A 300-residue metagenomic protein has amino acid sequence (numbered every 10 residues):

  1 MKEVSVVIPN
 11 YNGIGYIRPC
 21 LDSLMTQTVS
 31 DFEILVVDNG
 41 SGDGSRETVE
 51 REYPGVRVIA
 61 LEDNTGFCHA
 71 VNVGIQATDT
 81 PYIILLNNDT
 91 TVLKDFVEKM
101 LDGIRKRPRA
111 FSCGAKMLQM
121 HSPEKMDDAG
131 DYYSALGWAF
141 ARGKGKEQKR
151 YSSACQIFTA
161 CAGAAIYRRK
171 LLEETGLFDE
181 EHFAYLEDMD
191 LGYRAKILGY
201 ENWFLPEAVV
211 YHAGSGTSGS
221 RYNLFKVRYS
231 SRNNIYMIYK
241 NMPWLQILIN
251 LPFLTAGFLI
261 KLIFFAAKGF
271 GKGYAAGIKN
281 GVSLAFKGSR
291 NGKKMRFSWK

Functional and structural regions predicted by a protein language model:
D22-D31: Short, acidic, metal-binding catalytic loop of nucleotide-sugar glycosyltransferases
S23, D38-E47, D63: A conserved acidic beta->alpha catalytic loop
L61-T78, N88, K99: Glycine-rich, basic loop-to-helix element that forms the pyrophosphate-binding segment of sugar-nucleotide handling
I83: Short aromatic/hydrophobic "clamp" motif used to bind/position activated sugar donors
T90-S134: Conserved donor NDP-sugar-binding/catalytic core segment of glycosyltransferases
M126, W138-A139, K146-Y167, M189-L191 (+1 more regions): A recurrent flexible, glycine/aromatic-enriched loop bordering the glycosyltransferase active site that acts as
F158-V209: A short, conserved alpha-helix in the catalytic core of glycosyltransferases
N202-W299: Active-site-adjacent helix/loop segment of glycosyltransferases that harbors family-specific signature motifs
